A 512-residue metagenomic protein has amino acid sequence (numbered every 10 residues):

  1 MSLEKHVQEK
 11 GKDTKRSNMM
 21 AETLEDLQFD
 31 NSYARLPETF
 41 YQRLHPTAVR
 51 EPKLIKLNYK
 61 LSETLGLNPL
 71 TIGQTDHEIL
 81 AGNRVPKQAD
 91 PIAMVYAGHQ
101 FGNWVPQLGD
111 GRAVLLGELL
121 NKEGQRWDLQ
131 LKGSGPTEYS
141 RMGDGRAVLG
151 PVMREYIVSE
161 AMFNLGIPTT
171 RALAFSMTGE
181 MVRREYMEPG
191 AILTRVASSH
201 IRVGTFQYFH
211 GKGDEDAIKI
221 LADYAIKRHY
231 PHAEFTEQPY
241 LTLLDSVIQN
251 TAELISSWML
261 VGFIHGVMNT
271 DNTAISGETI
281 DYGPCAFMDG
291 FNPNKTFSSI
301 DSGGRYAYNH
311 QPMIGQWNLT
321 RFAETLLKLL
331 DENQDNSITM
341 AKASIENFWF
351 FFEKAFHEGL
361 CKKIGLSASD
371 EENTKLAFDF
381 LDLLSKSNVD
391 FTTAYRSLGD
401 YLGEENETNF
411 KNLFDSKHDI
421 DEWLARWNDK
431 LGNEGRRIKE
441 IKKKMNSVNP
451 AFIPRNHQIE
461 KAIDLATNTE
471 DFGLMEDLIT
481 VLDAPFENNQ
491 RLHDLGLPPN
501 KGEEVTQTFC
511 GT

Functional and structural regions predicted by a protein language model:
K15-A97, F297, S302-T512: Regulatory N- and C-terminal appendages and interdomain linkers associated with kinase/kinase-like NTP transferase
H45-P46, D144-R146, L241-T242: Short, contiguous strand/loop micro-motifs
E51-L54, K60-I72, D76, A81-F235 (+7 more regions): Conserved ATP-binding subdomain of kinase catalytic cores across diverse folds
V152, V182-H265, S276-D382: ATP-dependent phospho-/nucleotidyl transfer catalytic cores
M268-T273: Hydrophobic residue at the +6 position relative to the catalytic HRD Asp in the kinase catalytic loop
